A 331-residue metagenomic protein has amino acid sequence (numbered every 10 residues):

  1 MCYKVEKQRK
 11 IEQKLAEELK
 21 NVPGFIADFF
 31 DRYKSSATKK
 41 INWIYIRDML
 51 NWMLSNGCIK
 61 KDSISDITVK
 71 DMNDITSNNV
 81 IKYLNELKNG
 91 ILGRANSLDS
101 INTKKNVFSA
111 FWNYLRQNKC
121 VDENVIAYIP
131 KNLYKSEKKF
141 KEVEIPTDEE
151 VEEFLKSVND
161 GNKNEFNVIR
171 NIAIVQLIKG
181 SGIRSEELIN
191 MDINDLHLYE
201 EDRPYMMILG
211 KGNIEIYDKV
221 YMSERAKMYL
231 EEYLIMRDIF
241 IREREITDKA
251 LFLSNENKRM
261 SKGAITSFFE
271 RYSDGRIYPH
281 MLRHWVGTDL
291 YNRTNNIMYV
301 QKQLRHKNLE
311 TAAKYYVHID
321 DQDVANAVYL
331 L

Functional and structural regions predicted by a protein language model:
E6, G24-A37, I44-K141, G161: N-terminal core-binding DNA-recognition domain of tyrosine recombinases/integrases
K119, L177-N190, R293-N295, H306: A short, glycine-centered helix-capping/turn motif at helix boundaries that positions DNA-contacting or catalytic
S136-L155, N213-R225, I241-R242, I246: DNA breakage-rejoining catalytic core of tyrosine-based enzymes
E152-S185: Basic, Lys/Arg- and aromatic-enriched nucleic-acid-binding interface segment
I169-R170, K258, G275-T294, T311: Short basic/aromatic active-site micro-motif
E186, N190-M228: Conserved tyrosine-mediated DNA breakage-rejoining catalytic core shared by Y-recombinases
L198, G275-R276, N295-Y315, D321: Short, polar N-cap/turn motifs at the start of nucleic acid-interacting alpha helices
S223-R276: Active-site/catalytic core of tyrosine-dependent DNA strand-transfer enzymes
